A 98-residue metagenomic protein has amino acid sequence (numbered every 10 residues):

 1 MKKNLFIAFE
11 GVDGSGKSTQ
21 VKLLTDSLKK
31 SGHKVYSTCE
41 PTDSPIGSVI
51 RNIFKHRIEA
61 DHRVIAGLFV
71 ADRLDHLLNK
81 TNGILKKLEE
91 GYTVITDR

Functional and structural regions predicted by a protein language model:
M1-N4: Phosphate-binding P-loop
F6-F9: Hydrophobic anchor at the beta1->P-loop junction of P-loop NTPases
G14: Walker A (P-loop) phosphate-binding loop of P-loop NTPases
K17: Conserved lysine of the Walker
Q20, L24: Hydrophobic positions on the alpha1 helix immediately C-terminal to the Walker A/P-loop
H33-R98: ATP-dependent small-molecule kinase phosphotransfer cores that center on conserved nucleotide phosphate-binding segments
